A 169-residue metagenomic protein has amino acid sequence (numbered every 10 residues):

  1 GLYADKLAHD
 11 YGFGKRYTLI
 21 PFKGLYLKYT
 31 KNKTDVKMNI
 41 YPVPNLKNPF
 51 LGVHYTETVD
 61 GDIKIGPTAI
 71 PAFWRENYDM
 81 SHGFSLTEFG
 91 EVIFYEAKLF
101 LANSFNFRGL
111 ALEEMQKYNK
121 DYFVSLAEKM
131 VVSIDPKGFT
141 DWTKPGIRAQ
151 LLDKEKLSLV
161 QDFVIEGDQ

Functional and structural regions predicted by a protein language model:
G1-L86: Flavin-dependent oxidoreductases
K6, F89-E96, L157-D162: Short, functional N-terminal and low-complexity linear motifs
D10, V92, L126-M130: Residues that form generic nucleotide/phosphate-binding pockets
R16-G24, K28-N32, L101-Q169: Flavin (FAD/FMN) cofactor-binding core of flavoprotein oxidoreductases
I63, P67-Y122: Dinucleotide-binding/catalytic capping subdomain of oxidoreductase cores
